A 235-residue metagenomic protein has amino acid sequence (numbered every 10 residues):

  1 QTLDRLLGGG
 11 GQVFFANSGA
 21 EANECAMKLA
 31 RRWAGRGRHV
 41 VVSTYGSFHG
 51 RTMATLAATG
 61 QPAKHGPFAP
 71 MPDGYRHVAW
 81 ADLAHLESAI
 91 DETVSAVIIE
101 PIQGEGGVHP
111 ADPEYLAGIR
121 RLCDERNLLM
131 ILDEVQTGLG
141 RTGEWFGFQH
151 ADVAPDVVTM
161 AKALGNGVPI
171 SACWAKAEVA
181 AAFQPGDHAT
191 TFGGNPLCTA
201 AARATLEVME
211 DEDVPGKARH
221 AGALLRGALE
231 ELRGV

Functional and structural regions predicted by a protein language model:
Q1-V235: Conserved N-terminal phosphate-binding loop of PLP-dependent enzymes in the Aspartate aminotransferase
